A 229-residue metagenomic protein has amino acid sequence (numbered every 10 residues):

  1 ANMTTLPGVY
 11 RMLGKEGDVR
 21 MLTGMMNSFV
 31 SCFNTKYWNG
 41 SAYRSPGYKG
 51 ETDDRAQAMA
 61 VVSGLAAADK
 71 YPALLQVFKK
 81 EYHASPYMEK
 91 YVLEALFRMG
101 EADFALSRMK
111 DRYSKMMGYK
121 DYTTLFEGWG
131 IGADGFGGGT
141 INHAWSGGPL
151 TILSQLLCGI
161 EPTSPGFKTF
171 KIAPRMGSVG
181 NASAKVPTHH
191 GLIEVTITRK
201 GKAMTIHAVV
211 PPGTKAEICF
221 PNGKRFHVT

Functional and structural regions predicted by a protein language model:
T4-G137: Catalytic cores of carbohydrate-active enzymes
L22-G24, S28-S31, D103, S107-T229: Non-catalytic C-terminal accessory modules of carbohydrate-active enzymes
